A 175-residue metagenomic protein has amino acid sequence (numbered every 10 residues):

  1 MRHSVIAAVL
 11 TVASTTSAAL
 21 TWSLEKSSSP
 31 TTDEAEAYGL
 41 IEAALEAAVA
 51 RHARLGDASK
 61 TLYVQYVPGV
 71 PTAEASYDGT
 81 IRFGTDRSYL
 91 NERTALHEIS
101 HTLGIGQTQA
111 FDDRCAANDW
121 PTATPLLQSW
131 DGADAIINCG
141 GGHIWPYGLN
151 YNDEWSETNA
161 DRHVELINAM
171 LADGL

Functional and structural regions predicted by a protein language model:
M1-A13: Fungal secretory targeting signals
T15-A19: Sec/Tat signal peptide C-region and signal peptidase I cleavage site
L20-E74: Auxiliary, metal-adjacent structural segments of Zn-dependent hydrolase domains
P68-V70, T85-R87, Q107: Short, flexible loop/turn elements at secondary-structure junctions
I81-L96: Short pre-active-site segment immediately N-terminal to the catalytic Zn-binding motif
R93-G106: Active-site recognition of the HExxH zinc-binding catalytic motif
T108-L175: Metalloprotease/metallohydrolase-associated module, dominated by Zn2+-dependent proteases
